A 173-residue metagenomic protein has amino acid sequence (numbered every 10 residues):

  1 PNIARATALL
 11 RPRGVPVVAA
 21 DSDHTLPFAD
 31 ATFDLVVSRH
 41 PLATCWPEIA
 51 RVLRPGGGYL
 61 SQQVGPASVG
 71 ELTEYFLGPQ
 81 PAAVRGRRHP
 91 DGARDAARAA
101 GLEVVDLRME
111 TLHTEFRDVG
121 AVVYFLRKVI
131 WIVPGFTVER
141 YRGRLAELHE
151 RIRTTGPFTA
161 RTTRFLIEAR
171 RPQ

Functional and structural regions predicted by a protein language model:
P1-T25: Class I SAM-dependent methyltransferase SAM/SAH-binding core
D23-L35: A short acidic, Gly/Pro-enriched loop at the edge of an enzyme's catalytic core that lines a small-molecule cofactor
D34, R39-H40, Q62: Residues lining the SAM
T44-L60: A short glycine-rich, Lys/Arg-flanked "PGG" loop and its adjoining helix->strand segment in the class I
G58-H89: Conserved class I S-adenosyl-L-methionine
G78-G92, E110, W131-F136: Acceptor-substrate binding/catalytic loop of class I
E103-Q173: Conserved Class I S-adenosyl-L-methionine
